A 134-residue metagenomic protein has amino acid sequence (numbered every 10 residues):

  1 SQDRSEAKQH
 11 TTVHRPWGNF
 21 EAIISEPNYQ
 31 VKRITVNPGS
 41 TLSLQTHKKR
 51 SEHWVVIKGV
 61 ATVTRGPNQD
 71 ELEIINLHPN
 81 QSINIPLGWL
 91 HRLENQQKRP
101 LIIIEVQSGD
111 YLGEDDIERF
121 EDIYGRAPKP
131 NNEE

Functional and structural regions predicted by a protein language model:
S1-H14, E94-E134: Double-stranded beta-helix
Q9-S51: A short glycine-rich, His/Asp/Glu-containing loop-to-beta-strand
I23-E26, V60, E71: A structural signal for the main folded, soluble domain(s) of proteins
V31-T35, H53, I74, S82-N84: Conserved hydrophobic/aromatic beta-strand scaffold that supports enzyme active sites
S40, K49-R50, V60, W89-L90 (+1 more regions): A generic "binding-loop/recognition-motif" signal
T46-K48, V56, L77, N95-K98: Short glycine/proline-enriched turns and hinge-like loops at secondary-structure junctions
K49-N68: Glycine- and acidic-residue-biased ligand/ion/polar-headgroup-sensing regions
R65-L90: Short acidic-glycine-tyrosine-enriched beta hairpin
